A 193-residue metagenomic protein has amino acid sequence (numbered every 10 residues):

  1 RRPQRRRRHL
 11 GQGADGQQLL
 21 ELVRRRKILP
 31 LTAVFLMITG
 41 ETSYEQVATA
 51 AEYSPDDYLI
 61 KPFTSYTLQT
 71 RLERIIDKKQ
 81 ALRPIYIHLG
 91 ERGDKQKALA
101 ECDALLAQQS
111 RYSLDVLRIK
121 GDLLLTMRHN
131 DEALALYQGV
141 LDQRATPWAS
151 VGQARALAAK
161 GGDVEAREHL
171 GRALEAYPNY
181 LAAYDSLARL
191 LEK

Functional and structural regions predicted by a protein language model:
P3, L36-I38: Hydrophobic/aromatic residues positioned on beta-strands within the core alpha/beta folds
G13-P30: Short amphipathic alpha-helix used as the core "switch/output" element in two-component signaling
Q18, L31-T32, T42-D57: Alpha4 helix (beta4-alpha4-beta5 surface) of REC/receiver domains from two-component response regulators
T42-E45, I75-R83, Q109-L117, Q143-G152 (+2 more regions): Generic helix N-cap/helix-start motif at coil->alpha-helix transitions
F63-L72: C-terminal output helix
I76-H129: CheY-like receiver
D131-K193: Flexible loop/N-cap segments at domain edges
